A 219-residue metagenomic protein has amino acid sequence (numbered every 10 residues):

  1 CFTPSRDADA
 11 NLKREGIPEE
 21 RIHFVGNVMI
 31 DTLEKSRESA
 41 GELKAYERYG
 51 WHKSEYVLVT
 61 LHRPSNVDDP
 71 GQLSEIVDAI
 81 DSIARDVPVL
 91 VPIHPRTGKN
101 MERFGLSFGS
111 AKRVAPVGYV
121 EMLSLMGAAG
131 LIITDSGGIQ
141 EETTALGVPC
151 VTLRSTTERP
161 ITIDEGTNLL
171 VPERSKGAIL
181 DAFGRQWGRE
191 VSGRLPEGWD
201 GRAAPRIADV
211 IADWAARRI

Functional and structural regions predicted by a protein language model:
C1-R85, T97-I219: Nucleotide-activated sugar donor-binding and catalytic core shared by glycosyltransferases and related lipid-linked
L90-G98: Glycosyltransferase donor-sugar binding loop
